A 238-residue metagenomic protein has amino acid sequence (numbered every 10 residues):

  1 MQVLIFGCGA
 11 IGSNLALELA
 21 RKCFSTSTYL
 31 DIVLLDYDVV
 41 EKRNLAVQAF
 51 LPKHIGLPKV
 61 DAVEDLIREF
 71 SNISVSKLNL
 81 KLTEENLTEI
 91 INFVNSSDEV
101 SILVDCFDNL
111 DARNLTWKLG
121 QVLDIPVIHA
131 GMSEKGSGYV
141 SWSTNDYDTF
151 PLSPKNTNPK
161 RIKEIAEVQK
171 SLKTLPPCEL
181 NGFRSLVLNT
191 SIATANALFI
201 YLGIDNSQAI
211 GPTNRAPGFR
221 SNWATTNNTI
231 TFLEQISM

Functional and structural regions predicted by a protein language model:
M1-I5, A10-I11, L15, Y29 (+2 more regions): Glycine-rich phosphate/adenylate-binding loop
L4, D31-V33, S76: A structural signal for isolated positions on well-ordered beta-strands in alpha/beta enzyme cores
L15-L19, V63: Hydrophobic residues within alpha-helices that form the first helical element adjacent to the glycine-rich loop
R21-D31: Conserved S-adenosyl-L-methionine
Y29-N72: Glycine-rich phosphate-binding loop and adjoining beta1-alpha1-beta2 segment of Rossmann-like nucleotide-binding folds
K42, E85-L87, S137-Y139: Generic structural signal for helix capping and beta-alpha/helix-loop junctions
L45, L82, M132: Hydrophobic pocket-lining residues within nucleotide cofactor-binding pockets
P58-N114: A structured beta-alpha segment of the ubiquitous adenosine-cofactor-binding alpha/beta core
